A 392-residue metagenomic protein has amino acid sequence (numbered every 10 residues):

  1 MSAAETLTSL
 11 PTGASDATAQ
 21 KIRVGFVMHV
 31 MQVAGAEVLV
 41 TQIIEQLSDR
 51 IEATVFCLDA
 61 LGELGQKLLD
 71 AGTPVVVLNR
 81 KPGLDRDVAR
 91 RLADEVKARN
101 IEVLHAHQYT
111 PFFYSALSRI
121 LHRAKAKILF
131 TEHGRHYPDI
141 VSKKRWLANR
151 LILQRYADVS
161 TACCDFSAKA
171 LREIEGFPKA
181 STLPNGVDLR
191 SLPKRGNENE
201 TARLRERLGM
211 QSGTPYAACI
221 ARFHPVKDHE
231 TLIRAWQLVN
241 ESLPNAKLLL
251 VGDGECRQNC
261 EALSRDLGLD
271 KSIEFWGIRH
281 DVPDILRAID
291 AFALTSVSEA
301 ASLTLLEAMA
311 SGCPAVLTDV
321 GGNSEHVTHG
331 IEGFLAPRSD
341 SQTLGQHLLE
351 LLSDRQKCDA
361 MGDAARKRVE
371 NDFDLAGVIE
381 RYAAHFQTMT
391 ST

Functional and structural regions predicted by a protein language model:
E5-G13, P193-M210, R366, R381: A short helix/loop element that forms part of the nucleotide-sugar donor recognition site in Leloir-type
L7, P11, A19, F26-D87 (+2 more regions): N-terminal strand-loop element at the rim of the active site of nucleotide-sugar-dependent glycosyltransferases
A34-E45, P215, C219-L238, E255-A262 (+1 more regions): A conserved mid-protein helix/loop that constitutes part of the nucleotide-sugar donor-binding site
F56-C57, P314-L317, V327: Short hydrophobic beta-strand element within catalytic cores of glycosyltransferases and related nucleotide-activated
A106-F112, E132: Short His-centered aromatic/hydrophobic patch
F166, G186: Carbohydrate-associated surface elements
I278, V297: Aromatic "clamp/platform" in nucleotide-sugar-dependent glycosyltransferases that forms part of the donor/acceptor
H329-G330, F334-S341, E350-R355: Conserved acidic donor-binding segment of nucleotide-sugar-dependent glycosyltransferases
